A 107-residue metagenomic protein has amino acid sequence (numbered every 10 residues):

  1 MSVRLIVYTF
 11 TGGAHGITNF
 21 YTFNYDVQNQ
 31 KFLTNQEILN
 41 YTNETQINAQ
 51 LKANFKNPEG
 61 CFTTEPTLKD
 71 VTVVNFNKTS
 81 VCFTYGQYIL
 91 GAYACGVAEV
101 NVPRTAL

Functional and structural regions predicted by a protein language model:
M1-L107: Compositionally biased intrinsically disordered regions enriched in Thr/Gly
